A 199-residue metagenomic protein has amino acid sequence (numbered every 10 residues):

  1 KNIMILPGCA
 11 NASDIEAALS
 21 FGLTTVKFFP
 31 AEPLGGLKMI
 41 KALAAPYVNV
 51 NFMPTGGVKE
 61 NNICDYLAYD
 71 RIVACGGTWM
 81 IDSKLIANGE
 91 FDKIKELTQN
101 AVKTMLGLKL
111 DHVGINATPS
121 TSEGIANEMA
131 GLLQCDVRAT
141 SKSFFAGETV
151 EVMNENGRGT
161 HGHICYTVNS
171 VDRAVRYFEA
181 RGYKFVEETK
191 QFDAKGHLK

Functional and structural regions predicted by a protein language model:
K1, P7-A12, A31-L34, M53-E60: Glycine-rich beta-to-alpha transition loops that act as phosphate-gripper elements at the mouths of alpha/beta enzyme
I5-G8, V26-F28, N51-G56, V73-G77 (+2 more regions): Hydrophobic faces of well-ordered beta-strands that scaffold small-molecule active sites in alpha/beta enzyme cores
S13-F21, K38, A44-A45, V58-V73: Catalytic cores of alpha/beta
V26, Y66, A101: Conserved, mostly hydrophobic/aromatic
K27-G36, R71-I94: Glycine-rich phosphate-binding active-site loops on the catalytic face of alpha/beta enzymes
K95, L108, T149-M153, E179-K199: Vicinal oxygen chelate
V102-A126, G159-Y166: N-terminal beta-strand motif that seeds the catalytic metal site of vicinal oxygen chelate
G131-G162, V168, G196-K199: Conserved short beta-strand elements that form part of the metal-binding/catalytic scaffold of enzyme active sites
